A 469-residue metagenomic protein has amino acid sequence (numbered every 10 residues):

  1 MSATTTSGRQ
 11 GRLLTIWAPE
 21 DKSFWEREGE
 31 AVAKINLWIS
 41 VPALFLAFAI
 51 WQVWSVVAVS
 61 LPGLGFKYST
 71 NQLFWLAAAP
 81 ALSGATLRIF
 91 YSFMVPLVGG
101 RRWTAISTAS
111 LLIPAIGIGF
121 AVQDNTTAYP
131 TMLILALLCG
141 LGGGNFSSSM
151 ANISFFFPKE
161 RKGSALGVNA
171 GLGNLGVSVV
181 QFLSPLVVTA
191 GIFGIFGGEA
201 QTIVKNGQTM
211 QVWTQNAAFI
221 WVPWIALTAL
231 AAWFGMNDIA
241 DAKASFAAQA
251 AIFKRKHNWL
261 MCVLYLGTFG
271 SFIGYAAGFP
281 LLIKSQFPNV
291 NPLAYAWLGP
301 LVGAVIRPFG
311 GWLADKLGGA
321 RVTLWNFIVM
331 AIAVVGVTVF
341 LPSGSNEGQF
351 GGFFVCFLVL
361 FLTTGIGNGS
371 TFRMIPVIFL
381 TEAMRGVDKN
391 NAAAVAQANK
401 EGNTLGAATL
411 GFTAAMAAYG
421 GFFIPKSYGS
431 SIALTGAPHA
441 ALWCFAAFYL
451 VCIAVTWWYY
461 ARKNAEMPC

Functional and structural regions predicted by a protein language model:
I35-F66, V180, Y275-P280, F372 (+1 more regions): Extracytoplasmic
W54-V59, R255-A304, P308, N368 (+2 more regions): Extracytoplasmic gate region of multi-pass secondary transporters
W75-F93, W297-G310: Central cavity-lining transmembrane alpha-helices of secondary-active solute carriers, predominantly the Major
T86-Y129: Conserved MFS/SLC helix-loop-helix module at the cytosolic interface between two early adjacent transmembrane helices
A109-N125, V329-E347: C-terminal ends and interior cores of transmembrane alpha-helices in multi-pass membrane transporters/permeases
A128-G144, G348-N368: Hydrophobic core of transmembrane alpha-helices in multi-pass small-molecule transporters, especially MFS/SLC-type
G143, G163-I192, L410-I424: Glycine-rich segments within core transmembrane alpha-helices of 12-TM secondary carriers
T189-I192, I220-A242, I453-Y459: C-terminal membrane-cytosol helix-exit motif in multi-pass small-molecule transporters
